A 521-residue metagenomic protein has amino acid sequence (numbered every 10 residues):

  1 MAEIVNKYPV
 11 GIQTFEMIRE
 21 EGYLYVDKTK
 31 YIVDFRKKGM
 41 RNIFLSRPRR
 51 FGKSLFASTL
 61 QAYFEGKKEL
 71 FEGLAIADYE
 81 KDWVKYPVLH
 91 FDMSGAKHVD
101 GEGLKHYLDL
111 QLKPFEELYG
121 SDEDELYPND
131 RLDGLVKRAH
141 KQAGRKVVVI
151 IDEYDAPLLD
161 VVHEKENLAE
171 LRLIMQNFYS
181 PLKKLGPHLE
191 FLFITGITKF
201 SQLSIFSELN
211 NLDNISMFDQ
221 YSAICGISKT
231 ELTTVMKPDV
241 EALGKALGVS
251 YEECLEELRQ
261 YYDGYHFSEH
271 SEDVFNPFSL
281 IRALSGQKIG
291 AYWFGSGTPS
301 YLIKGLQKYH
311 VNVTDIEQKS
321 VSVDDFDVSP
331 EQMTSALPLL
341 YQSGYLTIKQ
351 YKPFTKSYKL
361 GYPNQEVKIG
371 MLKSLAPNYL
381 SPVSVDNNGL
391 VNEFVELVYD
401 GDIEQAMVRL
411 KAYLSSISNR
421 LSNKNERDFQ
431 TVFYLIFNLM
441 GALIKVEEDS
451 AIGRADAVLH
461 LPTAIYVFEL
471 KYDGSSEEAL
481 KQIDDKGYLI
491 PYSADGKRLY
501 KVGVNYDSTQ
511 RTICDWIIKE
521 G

Functional and structural regions predicted by a protein language model:
M1-N425, M440: Phosphate-binding site recognition
R49, G95, K199, L461 (+2 more regions): A short beta-strand motif that forms part of the nucleic acid-binding face of small beta-barrel RNA-binding folds
A139-A143, I436-P462: Active-site metal-binding core of divalent-cation-utilizing nuclease and nuclease-like domains
V148, A464-Y466, Y500: Structural motif
A169-I174, Y472-L489: Mg2+/Mn2+-dependent nuclease catalytic core
F433, A455-Y472, K486: Conserved catalytic cores of phosphodiester-cleaving nucleases, focusing on short active-site segments
P491, K497-G521: Domain-level recognition of nuclease-like catalytic cores that cleave nucleotide substrates
